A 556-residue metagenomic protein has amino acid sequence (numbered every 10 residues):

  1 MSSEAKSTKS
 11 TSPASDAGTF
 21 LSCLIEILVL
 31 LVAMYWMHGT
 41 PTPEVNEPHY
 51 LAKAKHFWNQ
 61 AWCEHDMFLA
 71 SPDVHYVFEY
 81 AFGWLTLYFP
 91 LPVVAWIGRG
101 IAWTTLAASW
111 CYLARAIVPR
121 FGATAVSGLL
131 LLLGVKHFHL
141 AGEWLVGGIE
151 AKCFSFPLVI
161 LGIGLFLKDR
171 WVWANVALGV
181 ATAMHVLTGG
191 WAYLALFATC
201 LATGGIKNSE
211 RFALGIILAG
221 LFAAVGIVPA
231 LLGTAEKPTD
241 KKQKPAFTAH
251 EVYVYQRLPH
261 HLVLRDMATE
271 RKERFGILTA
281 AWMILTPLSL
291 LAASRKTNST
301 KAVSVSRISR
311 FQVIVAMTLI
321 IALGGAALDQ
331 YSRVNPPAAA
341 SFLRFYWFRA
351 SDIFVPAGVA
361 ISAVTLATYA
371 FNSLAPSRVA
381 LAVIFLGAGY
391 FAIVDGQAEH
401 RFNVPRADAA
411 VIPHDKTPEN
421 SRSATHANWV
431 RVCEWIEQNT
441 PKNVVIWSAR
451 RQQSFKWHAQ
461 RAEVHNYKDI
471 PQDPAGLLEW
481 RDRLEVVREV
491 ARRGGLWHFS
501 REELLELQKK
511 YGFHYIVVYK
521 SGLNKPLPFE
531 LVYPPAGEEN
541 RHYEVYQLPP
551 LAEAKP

Functional and structural regions predicted by a protein language model:
S12, F154-W173, C200, I206: Membrane-interface transmembrane helices that cradle and orient dolichyl/undecaprenyl
M34-Y50, W58-N59, C63, A70-H75 (+3 more regions): Transmembrane catalytic cores of multi-pass membrane glycosyltransferases and polysaccharide-assembly enzymes
L51-K55, F68-V93, A181, A192: Short hydrophobic/aromatic helix or loop-helix immediately within or flanking a transmembrane segment in polytopic
I97-P119: Transmembrane-helix motifs of polytopic, lipid-linked glycan transferases
C111-F138: Transmembrane-helix signature of polytopic, membrane-embedded enzymes that assemble or transfer cell-envelope glycans
I163-L165, V172-V186, F197, L218-L221: Membrane-interface alpha helices of multi-pass inner-membrane proteins
I217-L221, T368-N403: Signature aromatic-anchored transmembrane alpha helix within multi-pass, membrane-resident enzymes that catalyze glycan
E419-V490, R501-N524: Short periplasmic/luminal acceptor-recognition loop of GT-C membrane glycosyltransferases, typified by
